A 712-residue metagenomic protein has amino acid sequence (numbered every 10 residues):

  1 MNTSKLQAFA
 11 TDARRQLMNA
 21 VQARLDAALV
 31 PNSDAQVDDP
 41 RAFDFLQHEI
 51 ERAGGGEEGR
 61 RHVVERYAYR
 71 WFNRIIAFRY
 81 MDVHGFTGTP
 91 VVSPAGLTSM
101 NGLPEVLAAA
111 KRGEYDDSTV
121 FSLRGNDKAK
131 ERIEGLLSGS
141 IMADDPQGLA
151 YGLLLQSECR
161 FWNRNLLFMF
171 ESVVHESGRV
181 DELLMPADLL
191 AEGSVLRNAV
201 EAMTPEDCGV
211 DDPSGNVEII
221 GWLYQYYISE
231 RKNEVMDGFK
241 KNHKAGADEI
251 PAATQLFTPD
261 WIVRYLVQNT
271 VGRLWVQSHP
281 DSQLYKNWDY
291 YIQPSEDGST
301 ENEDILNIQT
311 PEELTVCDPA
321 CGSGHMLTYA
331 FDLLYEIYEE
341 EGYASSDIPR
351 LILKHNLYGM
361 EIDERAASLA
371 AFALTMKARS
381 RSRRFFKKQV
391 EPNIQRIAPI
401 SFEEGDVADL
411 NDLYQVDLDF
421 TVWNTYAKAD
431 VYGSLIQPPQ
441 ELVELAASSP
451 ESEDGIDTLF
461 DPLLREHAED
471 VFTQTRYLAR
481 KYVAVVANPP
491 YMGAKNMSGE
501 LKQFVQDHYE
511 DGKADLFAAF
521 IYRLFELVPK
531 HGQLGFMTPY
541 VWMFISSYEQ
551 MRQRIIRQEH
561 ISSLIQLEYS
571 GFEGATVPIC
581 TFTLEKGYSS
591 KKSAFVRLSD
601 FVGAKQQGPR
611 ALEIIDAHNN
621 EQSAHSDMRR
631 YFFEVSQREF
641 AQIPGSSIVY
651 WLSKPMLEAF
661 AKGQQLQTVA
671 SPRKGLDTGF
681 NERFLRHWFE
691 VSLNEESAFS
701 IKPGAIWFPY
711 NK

Functional and structural regions predicted by a protein language model:
M1-Y329, L333, N356, M360-L369 (+6 more regions): Preference for the N-terminal adenyl/adenosyl cofactor-binding alpha/beta module
S4, A8, T89, T328 (+7 more regions): Signature of N6-adenine DNA methyltransferases within the class I
I76, L314, L351-H355, R480 (+3 more regions): Structured loop/turn residues at beta-strand edges in well-structured enzyme cores
V267, L353, I555-R557: Alpha-helix boundary recognition
L334-E341: Post-Walker A helix-loop "phosphate-sensing" segment adjacent to the P-loop in P-loop NTPases
D347-P349, F472: Conserved alpha-helical scaffold flanking the Walker A/P-loop in AAA+ ATPase domains
